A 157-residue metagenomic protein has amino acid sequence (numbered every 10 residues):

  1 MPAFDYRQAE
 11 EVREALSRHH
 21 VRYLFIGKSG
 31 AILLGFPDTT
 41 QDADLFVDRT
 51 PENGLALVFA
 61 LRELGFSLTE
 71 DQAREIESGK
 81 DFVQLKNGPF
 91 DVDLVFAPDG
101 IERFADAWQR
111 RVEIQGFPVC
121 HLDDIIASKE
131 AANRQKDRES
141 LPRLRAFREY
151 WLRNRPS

Functional and structural regions predicted by a protein language model:
M1-S157: Compositionally biased terminal segments of proteins
